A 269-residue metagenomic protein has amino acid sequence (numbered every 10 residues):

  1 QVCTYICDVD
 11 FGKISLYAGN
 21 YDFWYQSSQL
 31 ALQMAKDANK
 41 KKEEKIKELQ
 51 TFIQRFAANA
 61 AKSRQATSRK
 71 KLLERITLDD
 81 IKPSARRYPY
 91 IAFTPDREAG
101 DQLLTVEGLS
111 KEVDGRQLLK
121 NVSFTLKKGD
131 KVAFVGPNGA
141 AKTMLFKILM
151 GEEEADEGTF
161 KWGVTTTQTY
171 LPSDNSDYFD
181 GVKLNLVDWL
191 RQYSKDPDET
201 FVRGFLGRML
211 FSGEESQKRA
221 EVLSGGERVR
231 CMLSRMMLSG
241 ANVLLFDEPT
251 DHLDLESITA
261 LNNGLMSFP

Functional and structural regions predicted by a protein language model:
Q1-N39, F93-P269: ABC ATP-binding cassette signature C-motif
L30-N121: Flexible nucleotide-interacting loop at or near the entrance of a catalytic core
